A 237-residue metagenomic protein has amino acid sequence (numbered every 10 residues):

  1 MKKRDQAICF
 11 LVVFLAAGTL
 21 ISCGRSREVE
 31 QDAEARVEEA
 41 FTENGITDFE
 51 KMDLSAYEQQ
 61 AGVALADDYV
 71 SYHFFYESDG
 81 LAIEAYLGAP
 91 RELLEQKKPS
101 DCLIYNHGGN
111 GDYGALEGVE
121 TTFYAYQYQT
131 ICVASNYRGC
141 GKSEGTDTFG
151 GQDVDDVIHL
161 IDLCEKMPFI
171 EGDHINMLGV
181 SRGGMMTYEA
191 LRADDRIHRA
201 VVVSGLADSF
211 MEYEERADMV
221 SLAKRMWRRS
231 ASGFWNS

Functional and structural regions predicted by a protein language model:
K3-L11, L15-Y69: N-terminal targeting or regulatory segments adjacent to alpha/beta-hydrolase or S9 domains
K51-Q96: N-terminal cap/lid segment of alpha/beta-hydrolase-fold proteins
L94-S100, Y105-G145, F210: Short substrate-entry loop that stabilizes the transition state in hydrolases
P99-D101, Y128-I131, G172-H174, D195-R199: Loop/turn elements at helix/coil->beta-strand transitions in domains of secreted/extracellular proteins
T148-P168: Alpha/beta-hydrolase active-site loop
I170-S181: Alpha/beta-hydrolase fold nucleophile elbow
G179-E189: Glycine-rich nucleophile elbow surrounding the catalytic serine of serine-hydrolase chemistry
Y188-N236: Hydrolase active-site cap/lid region
